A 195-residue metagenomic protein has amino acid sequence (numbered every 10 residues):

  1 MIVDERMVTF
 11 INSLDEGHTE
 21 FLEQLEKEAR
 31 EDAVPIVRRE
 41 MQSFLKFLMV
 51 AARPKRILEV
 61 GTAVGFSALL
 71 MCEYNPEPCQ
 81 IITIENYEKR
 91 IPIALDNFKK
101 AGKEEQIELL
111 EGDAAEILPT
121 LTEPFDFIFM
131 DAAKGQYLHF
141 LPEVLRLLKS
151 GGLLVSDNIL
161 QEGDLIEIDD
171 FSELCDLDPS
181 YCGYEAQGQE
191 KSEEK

Functional and structural regions predicted by a protein language model:
M1-F127, K134-V155, I159-K195: A short alpha-helical cap/connector motif
